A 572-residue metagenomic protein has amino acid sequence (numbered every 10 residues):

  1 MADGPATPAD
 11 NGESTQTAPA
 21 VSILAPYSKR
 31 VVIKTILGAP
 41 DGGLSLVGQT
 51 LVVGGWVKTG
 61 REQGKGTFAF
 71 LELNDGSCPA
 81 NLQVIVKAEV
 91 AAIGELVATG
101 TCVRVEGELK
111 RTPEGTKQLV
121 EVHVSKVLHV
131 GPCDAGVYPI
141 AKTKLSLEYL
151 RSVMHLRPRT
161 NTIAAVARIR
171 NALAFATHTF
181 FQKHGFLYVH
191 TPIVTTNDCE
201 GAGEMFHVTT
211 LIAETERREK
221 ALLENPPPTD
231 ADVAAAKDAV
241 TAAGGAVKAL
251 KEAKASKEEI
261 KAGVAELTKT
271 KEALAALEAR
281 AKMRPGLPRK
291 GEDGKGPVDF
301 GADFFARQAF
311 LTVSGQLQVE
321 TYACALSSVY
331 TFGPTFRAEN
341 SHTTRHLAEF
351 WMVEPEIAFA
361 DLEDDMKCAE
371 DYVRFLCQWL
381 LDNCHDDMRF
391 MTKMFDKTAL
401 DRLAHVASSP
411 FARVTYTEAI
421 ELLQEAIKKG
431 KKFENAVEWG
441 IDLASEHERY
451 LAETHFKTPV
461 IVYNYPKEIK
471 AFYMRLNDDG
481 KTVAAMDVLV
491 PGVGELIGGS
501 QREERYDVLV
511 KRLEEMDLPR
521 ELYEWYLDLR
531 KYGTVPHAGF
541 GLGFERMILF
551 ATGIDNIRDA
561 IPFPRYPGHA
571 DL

Functional and structural regions predicted by a protein language model:
M1-L572: Class II aminoacyl-tRNA synthetase catalytic cores and aaRS-like
